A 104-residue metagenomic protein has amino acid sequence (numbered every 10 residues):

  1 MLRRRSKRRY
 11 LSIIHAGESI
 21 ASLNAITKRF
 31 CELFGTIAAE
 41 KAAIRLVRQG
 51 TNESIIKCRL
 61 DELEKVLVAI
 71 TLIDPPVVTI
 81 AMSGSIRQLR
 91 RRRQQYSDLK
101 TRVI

Functional and structural regions predicted by a protein language model:
R3-I20: Short glycine-/aliphatic-rich beta-strand segments at the starts of folded cytosolic domains
R8-Y10, T51-S54: Short, surface-exposed beta-edge/turn micro-motifs
S19-E40: Short amphipathic alpha-helix segments
I26, V66-D74: Short amphipathic alpha-helices in soluble, non-transmembrane regions that often serve as interface/regulatory elements
A42-G50: RNA-recognition motif
K57-E64: Helix N-cap motif at beta-to-alpha junctions
P75-R87: Conserved short beta-strand edge segments in small beta-sheet-based binding/regulatory domains
Q88-I104: Short, low-order "capping/linker" segments at domain edges
